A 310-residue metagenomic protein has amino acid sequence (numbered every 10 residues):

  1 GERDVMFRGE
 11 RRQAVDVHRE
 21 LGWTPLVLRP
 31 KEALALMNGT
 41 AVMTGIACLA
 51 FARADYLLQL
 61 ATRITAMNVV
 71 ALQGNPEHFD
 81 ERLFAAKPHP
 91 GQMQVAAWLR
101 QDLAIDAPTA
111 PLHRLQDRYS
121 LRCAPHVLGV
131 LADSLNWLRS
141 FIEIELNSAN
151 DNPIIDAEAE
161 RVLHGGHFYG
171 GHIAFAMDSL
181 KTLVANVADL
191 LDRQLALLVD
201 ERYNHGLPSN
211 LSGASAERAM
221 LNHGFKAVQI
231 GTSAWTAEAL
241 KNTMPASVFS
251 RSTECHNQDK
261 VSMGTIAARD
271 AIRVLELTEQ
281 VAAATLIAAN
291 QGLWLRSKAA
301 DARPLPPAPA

Functional and structural regions predicted by a protein language model:
G1-A97, S247-F249, I266-A299: Mobile "lid/hinge" segments at catalytic clefts and subdomain interfaces of large enzymes
G1-E10, L138, I142-S247, T253-E254: Glycine-rich anion/phosphate-binding loop at the beta-strand->alpha-helix junction
G39-C48, R114-Y119, A159-V162, N257-M263: A short small-residue
M43, R53-L60, I64-N75, D102-T109 (+6 more regions): Change "in soluble alpha/beta enzymes" to "in soluble alpha/beta proteins
G45, E81-A85, C123, H164-G165 (+2 more regions): Short beta-alpha connecting loops at secondary-structure transitions that line or flank enzyme active sites
L49-A52, Y56-R63, P90, Q94 (+13 more regions): Generic recognition of stable, solvent-exposed alpha-helical segments in well-folded globular domains
V69-D189, H205: Accessory "access/gating" subregions that flank catalytic or transport cores
P208-S212, S250-K260, E276-L277, I287-A310: Catalytic-core signal marking the mid-to-C-terminal active-site face
